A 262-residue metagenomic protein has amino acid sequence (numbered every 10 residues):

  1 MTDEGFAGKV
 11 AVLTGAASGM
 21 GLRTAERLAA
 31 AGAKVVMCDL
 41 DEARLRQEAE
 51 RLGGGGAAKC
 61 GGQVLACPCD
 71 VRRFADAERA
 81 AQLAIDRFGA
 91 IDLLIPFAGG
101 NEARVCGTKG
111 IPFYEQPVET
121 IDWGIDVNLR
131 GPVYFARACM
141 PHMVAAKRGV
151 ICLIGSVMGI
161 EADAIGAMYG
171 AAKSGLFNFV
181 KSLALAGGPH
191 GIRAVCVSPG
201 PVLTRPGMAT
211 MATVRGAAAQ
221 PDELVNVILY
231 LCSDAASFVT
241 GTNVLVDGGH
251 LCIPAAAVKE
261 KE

Functional and structural regions predicted by a protein language model:
T2-D3, T240-E262: Short C-terminal tail/terminal secondary-structure segment of NAD(P)H-dependent dehydrogenase/reductase domains
E4-V36: Canonical Rossmann dinucleotide-binding motif of NAD(H)/NADP(H)-dependent dehydrogenases/reductases, specifically
R79-D86, V105, K109-E115, E119-D126: Active-site Tyr-X3-Lys motif and surrounding loop/helix of classical short-chain dehydrogenase/reductase
I95, G188, R193, V239-G241: Short, small/polar-rich loop/turn modules that mediate ligand/substrate recognition or access, typified
Y114-V133, R148, C152, L176 (+1 more regions): Catalytic Tyr-X3-Lys loop
A136, A172, V180: Active-site helix of classical SDR
P141, L185-A186, S237: Alpha-helical segment proximal to the catalytic Tyr-Lys
S156: Residue(s) in the substrate-gating loop at a strand-loop-helix junction that position the organic substrate next
